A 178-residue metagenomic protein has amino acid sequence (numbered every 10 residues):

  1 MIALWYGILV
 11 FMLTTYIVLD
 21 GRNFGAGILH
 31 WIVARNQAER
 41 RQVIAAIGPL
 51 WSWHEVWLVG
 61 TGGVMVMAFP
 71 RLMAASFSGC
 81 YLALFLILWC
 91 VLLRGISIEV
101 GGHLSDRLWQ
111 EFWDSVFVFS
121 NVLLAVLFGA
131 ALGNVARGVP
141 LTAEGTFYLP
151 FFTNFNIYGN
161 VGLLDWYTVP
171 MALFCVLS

Functional and structural regions predicted by a protein language model:
M1-W53, V59-G62: N-terminal signal-anchor module of multipass membrane proteins
L19-L29, L88-G101, V176-S178: Membrane-water interface of transmembrane alpha-helices
I32-R41, L72, G102-L108: Juxtamembrane helix-boundary/capping and inter-helix hinge elements in multi-pass membrane proteins
E55-V56, V135: Hydrophobic alpha-helical segments, especially transmembrane helices and their immediate juxtamembrane helical caps
W57, F85-C90: Mid-membrane cores of alpha-helical transmembrane segments in multi-pass membrane proteins, especially transporters
G60-V66, L92-I96: Hydrophobic transmembrane alpha-helices of secondary-active transporters and Na+-translocating membrane complexes
G63-S78: Transmembrane helix-loop junctions in multi-pass membrane proteins
S76-L84, L93-F174: Membrane-interface helix-loop-helix junctions at boundaries between adjacent transmembrane segments
